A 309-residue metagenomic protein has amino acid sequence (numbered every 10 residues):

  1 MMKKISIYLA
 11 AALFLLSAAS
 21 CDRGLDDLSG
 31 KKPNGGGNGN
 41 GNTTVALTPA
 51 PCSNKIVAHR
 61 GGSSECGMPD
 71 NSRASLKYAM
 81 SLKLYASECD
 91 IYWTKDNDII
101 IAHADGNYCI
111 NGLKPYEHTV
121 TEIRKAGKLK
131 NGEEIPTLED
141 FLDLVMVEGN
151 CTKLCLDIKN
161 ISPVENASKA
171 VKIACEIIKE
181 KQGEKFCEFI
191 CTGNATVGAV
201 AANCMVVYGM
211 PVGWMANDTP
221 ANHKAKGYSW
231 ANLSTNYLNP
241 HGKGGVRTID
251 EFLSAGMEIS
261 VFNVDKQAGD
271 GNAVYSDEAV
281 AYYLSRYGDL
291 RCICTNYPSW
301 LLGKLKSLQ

Functional and structural regions predicted by a protein language model:
M1-A19: Sec-dependent bacterial lipoprotein signal peptides
C21-Q309: Phosphate-group recognition and catalysis centered on beta-loop-alpha active-site segments
